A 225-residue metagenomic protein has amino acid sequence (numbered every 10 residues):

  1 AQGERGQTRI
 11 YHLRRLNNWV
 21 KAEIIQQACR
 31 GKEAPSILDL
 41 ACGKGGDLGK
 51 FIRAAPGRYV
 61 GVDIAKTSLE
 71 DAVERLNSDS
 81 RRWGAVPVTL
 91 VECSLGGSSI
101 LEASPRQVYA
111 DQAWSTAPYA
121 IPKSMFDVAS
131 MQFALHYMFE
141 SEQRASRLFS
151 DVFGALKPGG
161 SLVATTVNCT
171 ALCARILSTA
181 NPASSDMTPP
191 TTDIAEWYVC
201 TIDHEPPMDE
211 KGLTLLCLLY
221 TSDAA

Functional and structural regions predicted by a protein language model:
A1-R30: Class I SAM-dependent methyltransferase Rossmann-like catalytic core, especially the SAM/SAH-binding loop
A34-G43, V60: Conserved class I S-adenosyl-L-methionine
I52-P105: Class I SAM-dependent methyltransferase SAM/SAH-binding core
A113-A120, F126-Q143: A short SAM/SAH-binding and catalytic strip from SAM-dependent methyltransferases
R144-P158: A short glycine-rich, Lys/Arg-flanked "PGG" loop and its adjoining helix->strand segment in the class I
G159-V167: Conserved beta-strand signature within the Rossmann-like core of class I S-adenosyl-L-methionine
R175-L219: Conserved Class I S-adenosyl-L-methionine
Y220-A225: Conserved small/polar residues in nucleotide/adenosyl-binding loops
